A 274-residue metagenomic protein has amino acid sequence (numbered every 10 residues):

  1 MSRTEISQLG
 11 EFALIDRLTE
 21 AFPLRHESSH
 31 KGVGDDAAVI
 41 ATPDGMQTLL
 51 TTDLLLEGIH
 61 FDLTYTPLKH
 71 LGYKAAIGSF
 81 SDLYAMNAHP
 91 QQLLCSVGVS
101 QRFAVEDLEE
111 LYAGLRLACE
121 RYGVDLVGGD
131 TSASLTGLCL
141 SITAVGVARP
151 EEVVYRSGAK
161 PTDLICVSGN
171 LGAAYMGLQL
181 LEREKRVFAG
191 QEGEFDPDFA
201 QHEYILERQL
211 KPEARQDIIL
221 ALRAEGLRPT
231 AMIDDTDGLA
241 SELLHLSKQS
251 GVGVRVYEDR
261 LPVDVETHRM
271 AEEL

Functional and structural regions predicted by a protein language model:
M1-L274: Helix-biased detector of long, well-ordered alpha-helical tracts
